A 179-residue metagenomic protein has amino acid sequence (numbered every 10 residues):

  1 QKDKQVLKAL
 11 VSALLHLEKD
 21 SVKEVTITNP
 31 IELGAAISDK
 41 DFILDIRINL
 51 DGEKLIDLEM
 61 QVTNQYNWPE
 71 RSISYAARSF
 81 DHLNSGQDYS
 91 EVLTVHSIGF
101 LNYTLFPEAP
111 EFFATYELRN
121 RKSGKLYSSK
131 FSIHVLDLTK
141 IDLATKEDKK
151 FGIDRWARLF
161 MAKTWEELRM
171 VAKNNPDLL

Functional and structural regions predicted by a protein language model:
Q1-L179: Elongated, amphipathic alpha-helical interaction scaffolds
